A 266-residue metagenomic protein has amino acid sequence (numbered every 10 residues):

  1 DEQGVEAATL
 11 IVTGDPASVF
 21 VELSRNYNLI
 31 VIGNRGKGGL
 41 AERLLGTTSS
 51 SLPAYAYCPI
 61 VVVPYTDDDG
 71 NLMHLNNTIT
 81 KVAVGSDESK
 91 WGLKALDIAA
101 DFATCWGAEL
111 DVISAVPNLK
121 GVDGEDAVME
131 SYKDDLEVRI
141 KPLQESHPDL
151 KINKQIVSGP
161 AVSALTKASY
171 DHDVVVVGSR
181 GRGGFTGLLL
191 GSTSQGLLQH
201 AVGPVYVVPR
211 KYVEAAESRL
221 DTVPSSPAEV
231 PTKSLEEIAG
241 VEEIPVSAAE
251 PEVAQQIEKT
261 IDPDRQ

Functional and structural regions predicted by a protein language model:
Q3-V5, T78-D126, Q144-S146, K151-N153 (+3 more regions): Small/aliphatic-rich secondary-structure junction motif
L10, V61, A83, D111-I113 (+1 more regions): Conserved hydrophobic packing residues within short motifs/helices of P-loop NTPase cores of ABC-family ATPases
I11-V19, I156-V162: Charged docking surfaces used in two-component/phosphorelay signaling
A17, E22-N71, S169-A216: Gly/Ser-rich helix-loop-strand patches that form or flank binding pockets for ribonucleotide-derived cofactors
S18-V21, L93-A100, S163-T166: Amphipathic, non-transmembrane alpha-helical secondary structure
D68-T80: Intrinsically disordered, low-complexity Ser/Thr-rich linker and spacer segments in cell-wall-related proteins
L72-H74, A95, V122-E125, A164-K167 (+1 more regions): Short, well-ordered secondary-structure micro-motifs
G124-R182, T186: Glycine/small-residue-rich hydrophobic helix-like segments
